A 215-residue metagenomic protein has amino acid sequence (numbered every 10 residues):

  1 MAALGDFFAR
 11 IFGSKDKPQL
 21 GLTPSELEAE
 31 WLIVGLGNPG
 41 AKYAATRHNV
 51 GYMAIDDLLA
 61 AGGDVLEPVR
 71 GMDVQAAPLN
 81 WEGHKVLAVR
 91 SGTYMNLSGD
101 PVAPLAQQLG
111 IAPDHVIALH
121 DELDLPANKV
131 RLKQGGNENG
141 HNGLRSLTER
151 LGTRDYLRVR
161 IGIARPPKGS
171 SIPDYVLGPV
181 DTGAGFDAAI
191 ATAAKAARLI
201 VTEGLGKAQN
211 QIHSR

Functional and structural regions predicted by a protein language model:
A2-G135, R145-V159, P166-S171, G183 (+3 more regions): Nucleotide and nucleotide-moiety/phosphate-recognizing core
P179-V180: Intrinsically disordered, low-complexity regions enriched in acidic/Ser/Thr/Pro/Gln residues
